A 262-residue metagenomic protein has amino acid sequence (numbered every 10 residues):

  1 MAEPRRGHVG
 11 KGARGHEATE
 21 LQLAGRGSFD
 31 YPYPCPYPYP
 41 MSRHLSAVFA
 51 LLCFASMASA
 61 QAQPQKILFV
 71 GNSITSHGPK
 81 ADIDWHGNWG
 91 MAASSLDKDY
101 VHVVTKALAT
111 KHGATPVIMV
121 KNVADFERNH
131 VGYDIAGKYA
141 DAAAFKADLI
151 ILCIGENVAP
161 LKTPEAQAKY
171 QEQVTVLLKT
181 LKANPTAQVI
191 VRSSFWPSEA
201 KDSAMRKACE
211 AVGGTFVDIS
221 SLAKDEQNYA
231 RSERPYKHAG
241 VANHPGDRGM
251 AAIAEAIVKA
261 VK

Functional and structural regions predicted by a protein language model:
Y31-Y37: Short, positively charged and aromatic/hydrophobic N-terminal segments
Y39-V48: Bacterial N-terminal signal peptides that target proteins for export
A47-S56: Bacterial N-terminal signal peptides
A58-A62: Boundary at the C-terminal end of the N-terminal hydrophobic targeting segment
P64-L68, S76-P164: Conserved SGNH/GDSL esterase-like catalytic core that processes O-acyl groups on lipids and polysaccharides
I74, S194-K262: Catalytic His-Asp segment of secreted/periplasmic serine-dependent ester chemistry enzymes
I151-V158, L178-K207: Active-site segments of SGNH/GDSL-like serine hydrolases that catalyze O-acetyl group transfer/hydrolysis on lipids
